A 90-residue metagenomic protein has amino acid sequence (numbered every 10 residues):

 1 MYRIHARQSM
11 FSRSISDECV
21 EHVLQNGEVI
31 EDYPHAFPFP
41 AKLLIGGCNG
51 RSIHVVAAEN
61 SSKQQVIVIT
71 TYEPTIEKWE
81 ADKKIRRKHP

Functional and structural regions predicted by a protein language model:
M1-P90: Ribonuclease/tRNase effector modules and their secretory precursors
